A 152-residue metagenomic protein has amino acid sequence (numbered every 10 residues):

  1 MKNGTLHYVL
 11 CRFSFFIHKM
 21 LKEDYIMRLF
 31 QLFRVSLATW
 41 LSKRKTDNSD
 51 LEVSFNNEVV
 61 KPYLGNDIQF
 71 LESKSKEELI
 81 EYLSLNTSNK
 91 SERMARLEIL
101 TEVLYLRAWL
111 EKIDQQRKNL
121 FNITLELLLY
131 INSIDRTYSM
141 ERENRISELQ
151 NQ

Functional and structural regions predicted by a protein language model:
K2-T5, L10-R12: Targeting/processing segments of secretory and organellar proteins
F13-M94, E126, N151-Q152: N-terminal alpha-helical interaction modules that lie
Y25, E52, R93-L100, Q116-R117 (+1 more regions): Residues that mark the junctions of alpha-helical repeat units in TPR/alpha-solenoid scaffolds
K43-E52, R107-K118: Short coil/turn connectors between adjacent alpha-helices in alpha-solenoid helical repeat scaffolds
N56-V60, K118-I134: TPR/TPR-like (Sel1-like) alpha-helical repeat modules
D67-F70, Y130-E143: Boundary/linker segments of alpha-helical solenoid repeat arrays
N89-E111: Mid-chain, well-packed structural core segment of small domains
R142-Q152: Eukaryote-biased recognition of C-terminal alpha-helical segments
